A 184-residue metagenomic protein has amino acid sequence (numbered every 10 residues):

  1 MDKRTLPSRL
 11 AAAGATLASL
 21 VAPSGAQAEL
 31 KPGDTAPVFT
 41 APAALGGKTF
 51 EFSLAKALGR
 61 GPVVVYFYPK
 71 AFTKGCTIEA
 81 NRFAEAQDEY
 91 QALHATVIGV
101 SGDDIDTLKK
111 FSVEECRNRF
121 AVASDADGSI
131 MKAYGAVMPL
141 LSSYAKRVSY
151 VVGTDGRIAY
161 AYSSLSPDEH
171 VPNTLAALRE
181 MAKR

Functional and structural regions predicted by a protein language model:
K3-A12: N-terminal export leaders
L10, L17-A43: N-proximal helix/coil linker or "cap" segments that precede and/or mark the start of modular domains
P37, P62, K146-V148: Short loop/turn microsegments at loop-to-beta-strand junctions
T40-P62: A short beta-strand-turn-helix
L54-N81: Short active-site neighborhood of thiol/selenol oxidoreductases, capturing the structured segment around
T77-C116, G128-I130: Structural microenvironment flanking redox-active thiols in thiol-disulfide oxidoreductases
N118-F120, M138-Y150: Structural micro-motif
Y144-R184: Thiol-/selenol-based redox modules, centered on thioredoxin-like and closely related oxidoreductase domains
